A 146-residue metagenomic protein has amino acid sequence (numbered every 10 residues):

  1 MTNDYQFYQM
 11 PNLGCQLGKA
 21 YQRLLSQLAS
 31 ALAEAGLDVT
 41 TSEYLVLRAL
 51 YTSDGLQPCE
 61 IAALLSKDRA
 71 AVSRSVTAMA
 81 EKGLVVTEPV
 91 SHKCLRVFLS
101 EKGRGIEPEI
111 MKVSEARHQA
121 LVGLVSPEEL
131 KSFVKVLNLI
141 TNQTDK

Functional and structural regions predicted by a protein language model:
M1-A35, G105: N-terminal leader segment of winged-helix/HTH proteins
M1-Y8, E128-K146: C-terminal regulatory/oligomerization modules of transcriptional regulators
A20, L24, A31, L65 (+2 more regions): Alpha-helical linker/hinge and terminal dimerization helices associated with HTH transcriptional regulators
V46-L47: Short alpha-helical "packing" element that flanks the helix-turn-helix/winged-helix DNA-binding module
S53-Q57: Short capping segments at the starts of secondary-structure elements
E60-A62: A short acidic, leucine-rich amphipathic alpha-helix
D68-A71: Helix-turn-helix DNA-binding motif, specifically the short coil turn and the N-cap/start of the second
T77-K135: Charged, amphipathic alpha-helical coiled-coil/dimerization segments
